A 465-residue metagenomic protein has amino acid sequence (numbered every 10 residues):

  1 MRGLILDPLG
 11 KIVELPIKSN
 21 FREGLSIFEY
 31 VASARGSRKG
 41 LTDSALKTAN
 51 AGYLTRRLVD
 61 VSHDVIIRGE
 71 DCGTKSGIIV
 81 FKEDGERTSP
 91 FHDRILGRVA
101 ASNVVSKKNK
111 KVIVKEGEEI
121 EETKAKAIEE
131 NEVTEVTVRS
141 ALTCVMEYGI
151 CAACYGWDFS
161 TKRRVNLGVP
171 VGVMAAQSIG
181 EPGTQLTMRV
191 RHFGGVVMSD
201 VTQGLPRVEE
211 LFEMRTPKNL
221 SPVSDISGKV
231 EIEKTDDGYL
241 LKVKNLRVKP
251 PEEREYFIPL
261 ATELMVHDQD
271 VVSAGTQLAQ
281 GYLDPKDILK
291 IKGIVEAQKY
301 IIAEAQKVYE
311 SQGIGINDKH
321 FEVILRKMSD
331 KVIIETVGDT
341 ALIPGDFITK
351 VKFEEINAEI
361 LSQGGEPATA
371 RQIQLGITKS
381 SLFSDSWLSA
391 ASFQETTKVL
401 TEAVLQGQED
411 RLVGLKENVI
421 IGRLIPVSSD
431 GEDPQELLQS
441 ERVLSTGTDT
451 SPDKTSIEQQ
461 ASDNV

Functional and structural regions predicted by a protein language model:
M1-V465: Intrinsically disordered, low-complexity regulatory segments
